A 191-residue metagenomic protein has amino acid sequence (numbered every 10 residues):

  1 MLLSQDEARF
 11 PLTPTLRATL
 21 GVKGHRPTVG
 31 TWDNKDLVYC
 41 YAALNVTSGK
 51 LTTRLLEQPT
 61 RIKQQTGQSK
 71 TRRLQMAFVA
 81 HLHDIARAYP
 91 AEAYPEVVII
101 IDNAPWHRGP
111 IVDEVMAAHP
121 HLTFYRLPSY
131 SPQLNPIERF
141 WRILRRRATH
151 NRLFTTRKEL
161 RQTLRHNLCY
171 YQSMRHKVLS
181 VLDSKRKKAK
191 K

Functional and structural regions predicted by a protein language model:
M1-K191: Short functional hotspots at interaction and active-site rims
